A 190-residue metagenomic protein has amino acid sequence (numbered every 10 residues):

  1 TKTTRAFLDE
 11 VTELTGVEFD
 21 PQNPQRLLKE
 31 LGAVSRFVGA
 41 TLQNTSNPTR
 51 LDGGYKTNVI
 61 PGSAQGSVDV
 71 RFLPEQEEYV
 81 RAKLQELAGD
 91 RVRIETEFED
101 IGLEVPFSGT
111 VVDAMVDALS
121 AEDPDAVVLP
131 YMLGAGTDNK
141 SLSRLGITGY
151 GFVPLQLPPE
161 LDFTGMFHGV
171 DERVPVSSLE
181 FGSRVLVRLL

Functional and structural regions predicted by a protein language model:
T1-F181, V187: Metal-dependent amide/peptide-bond hydrolase catalytic core, centered on the "pita-bread" metallohydrolase fold
